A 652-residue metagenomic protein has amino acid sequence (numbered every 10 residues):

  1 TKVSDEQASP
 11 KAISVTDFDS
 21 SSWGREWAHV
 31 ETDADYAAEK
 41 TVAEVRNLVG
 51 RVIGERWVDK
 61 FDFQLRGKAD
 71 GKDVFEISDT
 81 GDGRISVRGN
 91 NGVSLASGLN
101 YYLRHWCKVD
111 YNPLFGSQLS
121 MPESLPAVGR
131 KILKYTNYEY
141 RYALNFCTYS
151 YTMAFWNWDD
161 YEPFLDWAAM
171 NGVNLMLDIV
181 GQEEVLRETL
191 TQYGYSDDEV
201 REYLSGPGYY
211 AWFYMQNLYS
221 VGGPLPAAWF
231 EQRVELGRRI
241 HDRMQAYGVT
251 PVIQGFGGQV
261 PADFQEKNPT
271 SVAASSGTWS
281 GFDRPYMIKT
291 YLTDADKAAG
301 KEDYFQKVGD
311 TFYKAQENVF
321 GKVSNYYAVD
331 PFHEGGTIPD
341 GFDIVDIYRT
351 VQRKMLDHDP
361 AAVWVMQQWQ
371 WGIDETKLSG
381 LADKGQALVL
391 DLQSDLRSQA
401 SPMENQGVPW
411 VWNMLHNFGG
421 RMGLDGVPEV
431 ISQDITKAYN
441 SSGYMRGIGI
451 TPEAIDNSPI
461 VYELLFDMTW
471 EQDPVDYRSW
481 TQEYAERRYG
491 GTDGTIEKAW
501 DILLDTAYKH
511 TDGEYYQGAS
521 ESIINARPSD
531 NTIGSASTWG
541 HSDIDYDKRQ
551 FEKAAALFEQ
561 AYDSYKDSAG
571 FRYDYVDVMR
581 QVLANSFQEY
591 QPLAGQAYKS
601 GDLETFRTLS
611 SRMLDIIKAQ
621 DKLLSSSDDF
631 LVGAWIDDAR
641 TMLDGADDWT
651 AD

Functional and structural regions predicted by a protein language model:
T1-L186, D310, K354, S568 (+1 more regions): Mature N-terminal, pre-catalytic/accessory segment of carbohydrate-active enzymes
G50, W57-V58, C107-A127, L133 (+11 more regions): Catalytic-core regions of glycoside hydrolase
D79-G83, A438, K553-G570: Short amphipathic alpha-helical segments and their helix-coil junctions
V319-S324, Y562-D567, V582-F587: A glycine-rich, aromatic-flanked flexible loop/lid motif
S458-P459, A561-K566, L624: Membrane-interface helix-loop junctions at the exits of transmembrane helices
S537, A555-F558, G595-Q596: Large, well-folded core regions of big proteins
D543-F551, F558, Y562-Y565, M579 (+1 more regions): Polar/charged low-complexity regulatory segments
